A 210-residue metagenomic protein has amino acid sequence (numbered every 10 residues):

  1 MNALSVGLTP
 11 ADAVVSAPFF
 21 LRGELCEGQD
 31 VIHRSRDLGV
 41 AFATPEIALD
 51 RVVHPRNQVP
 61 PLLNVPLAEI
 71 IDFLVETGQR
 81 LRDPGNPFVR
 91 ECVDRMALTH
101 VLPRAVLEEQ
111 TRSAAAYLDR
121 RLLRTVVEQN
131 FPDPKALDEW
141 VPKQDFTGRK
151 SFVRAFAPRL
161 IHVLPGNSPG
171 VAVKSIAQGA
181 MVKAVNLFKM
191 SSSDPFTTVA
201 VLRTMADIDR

Functional and structural regions predicted by a protein language model:
M1-F152: N-terminal Rossmann-like NAD(P)+-binding subdomain of aldehyde/semialdehyde dehydrogenases
D83, D207-R210: Secondary-structure boundary motif
V127-I208: Conserved small-residue-rich beta-alpha loop and adjacent elements that most often cradle the phosphate/pyrophosphate
